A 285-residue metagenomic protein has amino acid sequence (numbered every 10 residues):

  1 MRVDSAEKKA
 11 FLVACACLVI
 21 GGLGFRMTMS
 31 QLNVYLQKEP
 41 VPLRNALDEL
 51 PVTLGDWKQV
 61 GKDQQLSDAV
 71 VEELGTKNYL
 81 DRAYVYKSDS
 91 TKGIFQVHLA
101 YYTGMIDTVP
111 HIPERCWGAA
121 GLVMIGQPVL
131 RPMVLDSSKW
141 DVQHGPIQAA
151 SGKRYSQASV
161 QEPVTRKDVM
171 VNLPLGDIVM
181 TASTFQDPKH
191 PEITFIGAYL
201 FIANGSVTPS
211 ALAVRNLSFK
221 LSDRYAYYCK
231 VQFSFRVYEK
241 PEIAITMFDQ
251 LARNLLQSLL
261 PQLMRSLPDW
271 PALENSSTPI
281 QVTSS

Functional and structural regions predicted by a protein language model:
M1-K8: Short, Lys/Arg-rich N-terminal segment immediately upstream of the first membrane anchor
K9-R26: Hydrophobic membrane-insertion alpha-helices, especially the h-region of bacterial N-terminal signal peptides
G22, V34, F219-D223: Primarily extracytoplasmic/secreted proteins and surface-exposed domains characterized by disulfide-bonded cysteine
S30-E49: Alpha-helical transmembrane signal-anchor/signal-peptide segments
R44-L74: Short extracytoplasmic
N78-S258, Q262-L267: A cross-kingdom signal targeting lumenal/periplasmic-facing segments of multi-pass membrane and secretory-pathway
T246, L260-L263, L267-S285: Extracytoplasmic/luminal low-complexity segments enriched in Pro/Gly and acidic/polar residues that act as flexible
